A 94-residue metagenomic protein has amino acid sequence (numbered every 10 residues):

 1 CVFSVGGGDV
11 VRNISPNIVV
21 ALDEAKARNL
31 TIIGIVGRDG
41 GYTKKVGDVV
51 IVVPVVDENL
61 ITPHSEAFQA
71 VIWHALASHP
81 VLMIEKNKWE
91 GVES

Functional and structural regions predicted by a protein language model:
C1-W89: Glycine-rich phosphate-binding loops that contact phosphosugars or nucleotide phosphates
